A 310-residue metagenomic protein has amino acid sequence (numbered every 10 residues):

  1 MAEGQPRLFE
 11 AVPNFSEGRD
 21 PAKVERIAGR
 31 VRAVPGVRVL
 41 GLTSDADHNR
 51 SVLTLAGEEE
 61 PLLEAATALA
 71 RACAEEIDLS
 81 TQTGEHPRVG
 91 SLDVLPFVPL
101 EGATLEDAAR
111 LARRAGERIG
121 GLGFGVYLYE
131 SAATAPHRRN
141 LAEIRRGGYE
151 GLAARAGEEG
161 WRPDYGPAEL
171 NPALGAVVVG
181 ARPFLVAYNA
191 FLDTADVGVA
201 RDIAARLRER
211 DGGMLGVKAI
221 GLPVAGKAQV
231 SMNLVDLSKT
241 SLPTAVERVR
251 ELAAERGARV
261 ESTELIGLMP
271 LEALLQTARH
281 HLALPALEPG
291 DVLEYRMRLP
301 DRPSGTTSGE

Functional and structural regions predicted by a protein language model:
A2-E310: Long, contiguous binding/interaction regions
